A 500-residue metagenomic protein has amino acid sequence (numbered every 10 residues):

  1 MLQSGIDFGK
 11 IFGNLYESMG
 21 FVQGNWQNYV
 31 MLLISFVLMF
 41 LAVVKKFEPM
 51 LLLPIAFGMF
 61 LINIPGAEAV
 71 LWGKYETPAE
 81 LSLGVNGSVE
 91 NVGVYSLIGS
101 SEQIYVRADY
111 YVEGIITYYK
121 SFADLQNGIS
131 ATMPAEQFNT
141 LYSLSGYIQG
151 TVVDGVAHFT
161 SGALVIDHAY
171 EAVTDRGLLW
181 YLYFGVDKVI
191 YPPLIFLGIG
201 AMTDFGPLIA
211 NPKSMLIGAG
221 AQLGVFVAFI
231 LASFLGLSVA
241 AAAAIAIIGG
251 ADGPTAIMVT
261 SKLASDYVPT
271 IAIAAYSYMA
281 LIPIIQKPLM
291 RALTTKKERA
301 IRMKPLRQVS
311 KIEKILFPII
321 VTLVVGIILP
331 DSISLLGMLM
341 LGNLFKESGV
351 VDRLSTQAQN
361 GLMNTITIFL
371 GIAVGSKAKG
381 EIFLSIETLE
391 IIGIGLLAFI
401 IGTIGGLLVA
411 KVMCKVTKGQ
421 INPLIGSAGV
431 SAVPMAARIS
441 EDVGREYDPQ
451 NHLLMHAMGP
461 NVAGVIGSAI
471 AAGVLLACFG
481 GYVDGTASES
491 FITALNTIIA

Functional and structural regions predicted by a protein language model:
M1-Y16, V70-G177, V483-A500: Low-complexity, proline/glycine-enriched hydrophobic segments characteristic of transmembrane helices
F36, L208-F229, G380-G406, A457 (+1 more regions): Entry/N-cap segments of selected transmembrane alpha helices and their immediately preceding amphipathic helices
L38, Y183-I209, G342-F345, M363-S385: Hydrophobic transmembrane alpha-helices of secondary-active transporters and Na+-translocating membrane complexes
V43-L52, L71, Y181-L182, M202-I217 (+4 more regions): Interfacial helix-loop-helix linkers and transmembrane-helix boundary segments in multi-pass membrane proteins
K188-V189, L197-M202, I217-V227, L231 (+3 more regions): Alpha-helical membrane segments and immediately flanking helix-loop junctions that form or couple to the substrate/ion
Y267-P283, I394-I400, I425: Alpha-helical transmembrane segments
A274-V350: Membrane-embedded hairpin module used as a gating/binding unit in multi-pass transport and secretion proteins
T322-G406: Transmembrane helical segments that form the transport core of multi-pass membrane transport proteins
